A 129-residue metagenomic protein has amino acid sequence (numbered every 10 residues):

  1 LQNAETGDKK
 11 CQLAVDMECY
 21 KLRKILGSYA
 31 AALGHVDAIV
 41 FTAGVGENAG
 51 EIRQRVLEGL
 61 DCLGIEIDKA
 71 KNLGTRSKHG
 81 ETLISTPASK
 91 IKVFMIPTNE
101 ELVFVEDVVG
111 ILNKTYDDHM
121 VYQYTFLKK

Functional and structural regions predicted by a protein language model:
L1-A32: Adenine-nucleotide phosphate-binding core of ATP-dependent small-molecule kinases
A4, V15, V40-V45, K71 (+2 more regions): Active-site proximal loops enriched in glycine and acidic residues that flank catalytic Cys/His/Asp and coordinate
G7, G46-E47, E100, G110: Short, glycine-/Ser/Thr-/acidic-enriched flexible segments
Q12, Y29-D37, E66-G74: Flexible, glycine/charged-enriched surface loops at secondary-structure junctions
D37-G59: Glycine-rich phosphate-binding loops at beta-strand->alpha-helix junctions
Q54-E100: Conserved phosphate-binding/catalytic loops in two-lobed NTP-binding clefts
G80-K129: Structural signal for terminal/edge beta-strands and the immediately following C-terminal loop/tail that closes
